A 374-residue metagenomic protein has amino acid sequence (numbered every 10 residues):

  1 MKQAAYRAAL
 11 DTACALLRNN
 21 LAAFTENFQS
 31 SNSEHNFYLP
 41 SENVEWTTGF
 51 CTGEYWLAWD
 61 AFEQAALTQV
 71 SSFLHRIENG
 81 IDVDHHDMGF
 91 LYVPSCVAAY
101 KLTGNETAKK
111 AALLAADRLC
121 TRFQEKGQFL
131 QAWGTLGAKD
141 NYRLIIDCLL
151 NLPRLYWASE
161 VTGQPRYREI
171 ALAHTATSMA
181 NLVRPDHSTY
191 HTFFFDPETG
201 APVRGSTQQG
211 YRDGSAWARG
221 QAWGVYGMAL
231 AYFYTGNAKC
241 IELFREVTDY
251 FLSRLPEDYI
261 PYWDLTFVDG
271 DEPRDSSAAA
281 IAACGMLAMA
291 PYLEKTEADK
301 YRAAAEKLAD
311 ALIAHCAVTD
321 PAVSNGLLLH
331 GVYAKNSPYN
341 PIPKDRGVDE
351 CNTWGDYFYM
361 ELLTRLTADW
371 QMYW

Functional and structural regions predicted by a protein language model:
M1-W374: Glycan-recognition and catalytic cores of secretory/periplasmic carbohydrate-active enzymes
